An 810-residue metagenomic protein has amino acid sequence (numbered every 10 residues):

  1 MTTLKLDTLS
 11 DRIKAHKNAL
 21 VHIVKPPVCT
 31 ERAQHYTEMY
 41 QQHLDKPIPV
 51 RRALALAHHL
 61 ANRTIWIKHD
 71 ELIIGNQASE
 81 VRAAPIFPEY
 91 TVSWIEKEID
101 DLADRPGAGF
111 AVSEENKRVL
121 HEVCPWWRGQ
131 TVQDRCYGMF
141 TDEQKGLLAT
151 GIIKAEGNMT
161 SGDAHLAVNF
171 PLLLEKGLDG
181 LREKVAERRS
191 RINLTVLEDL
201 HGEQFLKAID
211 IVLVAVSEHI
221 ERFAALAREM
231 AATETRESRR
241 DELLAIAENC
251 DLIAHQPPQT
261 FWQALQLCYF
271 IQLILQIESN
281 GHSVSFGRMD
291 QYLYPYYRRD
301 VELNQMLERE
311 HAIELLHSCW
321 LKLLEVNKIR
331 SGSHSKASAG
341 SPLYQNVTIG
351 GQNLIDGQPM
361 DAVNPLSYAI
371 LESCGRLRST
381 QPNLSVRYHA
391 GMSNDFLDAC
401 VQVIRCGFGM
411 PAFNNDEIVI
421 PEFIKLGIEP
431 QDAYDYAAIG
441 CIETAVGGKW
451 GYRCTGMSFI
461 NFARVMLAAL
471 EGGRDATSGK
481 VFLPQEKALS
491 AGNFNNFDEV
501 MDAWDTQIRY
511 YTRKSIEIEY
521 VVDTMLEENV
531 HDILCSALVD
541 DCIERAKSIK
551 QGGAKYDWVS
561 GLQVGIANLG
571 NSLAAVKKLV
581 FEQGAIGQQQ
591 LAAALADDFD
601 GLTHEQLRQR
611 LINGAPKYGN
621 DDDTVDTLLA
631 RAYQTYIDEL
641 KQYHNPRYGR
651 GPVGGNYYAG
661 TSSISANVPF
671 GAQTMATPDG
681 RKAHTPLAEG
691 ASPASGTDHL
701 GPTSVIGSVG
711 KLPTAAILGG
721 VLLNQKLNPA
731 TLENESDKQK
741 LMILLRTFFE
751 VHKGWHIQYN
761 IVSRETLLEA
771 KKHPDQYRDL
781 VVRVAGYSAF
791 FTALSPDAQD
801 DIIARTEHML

Functional and structural regions predicted by a protein language model:
T2-L206, R239-A245, N249-L810: Conserved catalytic cores of very large enzyme subunits
K207-E218: Extended non-globular scaffold/tether segments
E218, R222-A225, E229: Extended, non-transmembrane alpha-helical coiled-coils
A231-R239: A conserved hydrophobic secondary-structure block that centers on an alpha-helix together with its immediately flanking
